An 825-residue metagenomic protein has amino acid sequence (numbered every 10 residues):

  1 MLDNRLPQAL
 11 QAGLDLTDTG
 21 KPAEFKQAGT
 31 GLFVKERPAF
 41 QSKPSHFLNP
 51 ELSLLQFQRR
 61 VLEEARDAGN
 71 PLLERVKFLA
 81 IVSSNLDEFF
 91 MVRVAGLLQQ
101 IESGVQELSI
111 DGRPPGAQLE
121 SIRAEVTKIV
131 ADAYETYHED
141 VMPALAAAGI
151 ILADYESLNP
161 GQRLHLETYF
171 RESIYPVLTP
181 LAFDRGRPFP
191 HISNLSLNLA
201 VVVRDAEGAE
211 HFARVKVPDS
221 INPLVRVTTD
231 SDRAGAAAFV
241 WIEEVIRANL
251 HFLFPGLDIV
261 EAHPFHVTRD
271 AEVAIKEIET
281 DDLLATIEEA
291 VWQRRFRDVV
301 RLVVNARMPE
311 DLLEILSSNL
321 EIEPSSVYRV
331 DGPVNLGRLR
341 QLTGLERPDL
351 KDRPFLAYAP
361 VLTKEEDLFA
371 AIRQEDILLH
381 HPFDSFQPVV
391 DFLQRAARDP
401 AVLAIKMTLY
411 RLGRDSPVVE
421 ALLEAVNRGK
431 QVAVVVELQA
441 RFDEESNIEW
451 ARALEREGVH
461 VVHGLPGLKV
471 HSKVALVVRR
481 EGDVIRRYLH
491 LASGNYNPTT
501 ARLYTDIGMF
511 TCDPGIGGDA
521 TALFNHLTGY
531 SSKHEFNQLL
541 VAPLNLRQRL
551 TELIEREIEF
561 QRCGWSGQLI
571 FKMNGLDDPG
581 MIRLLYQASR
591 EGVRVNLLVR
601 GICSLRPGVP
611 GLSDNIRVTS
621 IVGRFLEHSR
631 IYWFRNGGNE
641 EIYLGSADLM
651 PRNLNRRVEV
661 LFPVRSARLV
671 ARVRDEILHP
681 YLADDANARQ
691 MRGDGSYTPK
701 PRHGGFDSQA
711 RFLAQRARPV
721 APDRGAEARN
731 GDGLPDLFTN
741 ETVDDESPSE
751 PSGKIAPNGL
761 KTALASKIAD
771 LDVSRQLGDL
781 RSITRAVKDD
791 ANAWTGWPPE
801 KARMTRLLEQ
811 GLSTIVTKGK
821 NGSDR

Functional and structural regions predicted by a protein language model:
L2-L569, D578, Q587-E591, C603-N758: N-terminal localization/anchoring segments of enzymes in phospholipid and broader phosphate metabolism
K77, P798-R806: Short, charged, amphipathic alpha-helical segments
N574: Cofactor-pocket helix-loop regions in the catalytic cores of large enzyme subunits
M581: Polyanion-binding catalytic cores of nucleic-acid enzymes and NTP/SAM-utilizing transferases
R594-L598: Hydrophobic alpha/beta core scaffold segments
P757-D772: Amphipathic, heptad-repeat alpha-helical segments
A769-G778, K788-P799: Charged, low-complexity interaction regions
